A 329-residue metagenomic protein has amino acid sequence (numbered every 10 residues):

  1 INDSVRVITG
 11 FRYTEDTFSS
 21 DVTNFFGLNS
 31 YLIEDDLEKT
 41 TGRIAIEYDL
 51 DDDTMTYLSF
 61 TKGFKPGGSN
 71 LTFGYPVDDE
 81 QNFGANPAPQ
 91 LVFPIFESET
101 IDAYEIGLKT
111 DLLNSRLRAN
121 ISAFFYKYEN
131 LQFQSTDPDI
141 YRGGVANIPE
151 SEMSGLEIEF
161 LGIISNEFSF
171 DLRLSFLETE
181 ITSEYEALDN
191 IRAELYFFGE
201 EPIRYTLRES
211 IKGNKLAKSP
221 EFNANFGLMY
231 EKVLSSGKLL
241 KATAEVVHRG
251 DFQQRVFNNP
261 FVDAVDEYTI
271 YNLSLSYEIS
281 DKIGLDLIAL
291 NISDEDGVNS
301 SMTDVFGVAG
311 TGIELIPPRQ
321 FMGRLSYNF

Functional and structural regions predicted by a protein language model:
I1, I44-Y48, I106-T110, I158-G162 (+6 more regions): Residues on the lipid-exposed face of transmembrane beta-strands in outer-membrane beta-barrel proteins
I1-D3, T40, Y48-D52, T100 (+10 more regions): Outer-membrane beta-barrel strand-turn architecture
I1-K127, M229: Structural signature of Gram-negative outer-membrane beta-barrels, strongest in the C-terminal barrel of TonB-dependent
D3, A123-K127, A146-R255, N328: Gram-negative outer-membrane beta-barrel transporters
S4-V7, D53-T56, N114-A119, E167-F170 (+3 more regions): Repeated loop/turn-to-beta-strand initiation elements of outer-membrane beta-barrel proteins
Y13-S19, F60-P66, Y75, L112 (+7 more regions): Transmembrane beta-strands of outer-membrane beta-barrel pores
F18-L37, G68-I95, F133-A146, T182-K212 (+2 more regions): Solvent-exposed loop segments that connect transmembrane elements
V247-F257, S276-F329: C-terminal beta-signal and adjacent terminal beta-strands/loops of Gram-negative outer-membrane beta-barrel proteins
